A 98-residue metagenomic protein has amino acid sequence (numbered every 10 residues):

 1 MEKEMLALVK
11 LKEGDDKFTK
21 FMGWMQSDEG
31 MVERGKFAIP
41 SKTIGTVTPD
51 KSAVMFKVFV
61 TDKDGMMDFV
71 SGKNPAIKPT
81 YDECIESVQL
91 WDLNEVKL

Functional and structural regions predicted by a protein language model:
M1-A76, S87-L98: Short S/T/G/P-rich N-terminal loop/turn motif that feeds into the first structured element of a domain
